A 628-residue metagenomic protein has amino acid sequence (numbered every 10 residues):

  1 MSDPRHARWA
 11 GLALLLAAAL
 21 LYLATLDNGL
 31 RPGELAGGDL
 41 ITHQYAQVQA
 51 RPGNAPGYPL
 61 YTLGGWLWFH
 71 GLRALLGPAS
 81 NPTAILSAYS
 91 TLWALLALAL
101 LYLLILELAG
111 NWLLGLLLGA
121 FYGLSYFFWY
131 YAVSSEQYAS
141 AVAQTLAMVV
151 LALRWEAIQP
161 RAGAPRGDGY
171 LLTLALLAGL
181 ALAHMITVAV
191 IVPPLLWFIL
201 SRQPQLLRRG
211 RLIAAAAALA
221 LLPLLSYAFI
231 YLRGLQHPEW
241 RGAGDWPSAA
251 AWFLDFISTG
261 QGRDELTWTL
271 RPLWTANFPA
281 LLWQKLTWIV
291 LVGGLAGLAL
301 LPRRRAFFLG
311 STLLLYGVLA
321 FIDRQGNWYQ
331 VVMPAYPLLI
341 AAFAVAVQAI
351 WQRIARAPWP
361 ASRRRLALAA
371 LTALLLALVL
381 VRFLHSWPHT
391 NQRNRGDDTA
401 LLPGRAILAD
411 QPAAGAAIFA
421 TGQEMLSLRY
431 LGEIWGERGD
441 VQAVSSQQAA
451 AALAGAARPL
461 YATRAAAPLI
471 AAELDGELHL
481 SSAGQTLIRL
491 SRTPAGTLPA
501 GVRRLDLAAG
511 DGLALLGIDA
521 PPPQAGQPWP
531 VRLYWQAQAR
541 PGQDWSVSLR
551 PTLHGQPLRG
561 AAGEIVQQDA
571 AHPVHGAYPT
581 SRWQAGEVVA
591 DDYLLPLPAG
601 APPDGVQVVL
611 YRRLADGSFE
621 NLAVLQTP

Functional and structural regions predicted by a protein language model:
H6-L35, A46, A218-H237, L319: Transmembrane signal-anchor helices characteristic of membrane glycosylation enzymes that use polyprenol
W9, L14, S80, L101-L124 (+6 more regions): Transmembrane-helix signature of polytopic, membrane-embedded enzymes that assemble or transfer cell-envelope glycans
A88-A109, A147-L151, A341-V345: Transmembrane-helix motifs of polytopic, lipid-linked glycan transferases
L106-W112, M148-T173, L180-A181, I199-Q203: Membrane-interface transmembrane helices that cradle and orient dolichyl/undecaprenyl
V133-Y138: Short acidic/glycine- and proline-prone juxtamembrane loop motifs at membrane-interface regions of multi-pass membrane
R154-A164, V190-L221: Perimembrane helix-loop-helix junctions
W283-R304: Hydrophobic, aromatic-rich transmembrane alpha-helices and their immediate juxtamembrane boundary segments
R405-R429, I434-P628: C-terminal luminal/periplasmic domains and tails of membrane-associated envelope-modifying transferases
